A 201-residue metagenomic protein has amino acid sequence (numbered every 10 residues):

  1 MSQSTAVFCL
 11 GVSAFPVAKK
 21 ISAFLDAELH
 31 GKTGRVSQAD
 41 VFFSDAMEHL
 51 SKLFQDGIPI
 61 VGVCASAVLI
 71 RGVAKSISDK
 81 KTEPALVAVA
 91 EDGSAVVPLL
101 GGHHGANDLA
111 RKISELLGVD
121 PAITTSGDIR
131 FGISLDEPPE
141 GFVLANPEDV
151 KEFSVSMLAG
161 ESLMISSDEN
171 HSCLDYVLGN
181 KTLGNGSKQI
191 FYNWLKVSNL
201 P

Functional and structural regions predicted by a protein language model:
M1-I60, G72-E83, V89-P201: SAM-dependent methyltransferases
G62-S66: Short His-Asn-centered micro-motif
V68-I70: Short glycine-rich, flexible loops that bind phosphorylated cofactors or substrates
